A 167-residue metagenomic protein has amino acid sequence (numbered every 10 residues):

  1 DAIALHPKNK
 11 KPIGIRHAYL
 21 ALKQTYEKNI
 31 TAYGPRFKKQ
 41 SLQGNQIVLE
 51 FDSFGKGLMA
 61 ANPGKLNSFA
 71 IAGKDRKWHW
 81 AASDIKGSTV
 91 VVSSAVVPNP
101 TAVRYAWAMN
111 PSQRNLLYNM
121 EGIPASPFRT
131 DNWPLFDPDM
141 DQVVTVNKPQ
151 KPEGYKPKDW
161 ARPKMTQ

Functional and structural regions predicted by a protein language model:
D1-N67: Catalytic cores of secreted or luminal carbohydrate-active enzymes
G55-Q167: C-terminal beta-sandwich/jelly-roll accessory domains of carbohydrate-active enzymes
